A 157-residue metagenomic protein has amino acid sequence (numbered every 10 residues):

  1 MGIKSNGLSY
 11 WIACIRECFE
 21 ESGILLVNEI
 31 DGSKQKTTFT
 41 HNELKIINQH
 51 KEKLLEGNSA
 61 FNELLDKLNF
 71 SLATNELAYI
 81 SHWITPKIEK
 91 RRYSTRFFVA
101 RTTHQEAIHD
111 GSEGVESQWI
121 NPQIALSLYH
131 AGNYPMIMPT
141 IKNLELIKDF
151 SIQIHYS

Functional and structural regions predicted by a protein language model:
G2-N6, H41-S157: Nudix hydrolase/Nudix homology domain
W11: Contiguous mid-protein beta-loop-alpha structural module that forms a pocket-lining wall or clamp of enzyme active
C14-I15: Short, well-ordered alpha-helical segments
C18: Hydrophobic alpha-helical positions that pack around
I24-V27: Residue-level markers of secondary-structure register and packing in elongated scaffolds
I30-S33: Short glycine/proline-centered loop/turn elements that form peptide/ligand docking sites
